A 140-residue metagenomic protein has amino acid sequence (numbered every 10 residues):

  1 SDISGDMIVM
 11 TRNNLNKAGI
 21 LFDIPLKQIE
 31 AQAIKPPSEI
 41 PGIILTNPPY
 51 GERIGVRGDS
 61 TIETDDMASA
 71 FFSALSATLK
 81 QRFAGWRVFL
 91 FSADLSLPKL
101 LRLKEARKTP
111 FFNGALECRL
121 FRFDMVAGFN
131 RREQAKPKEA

Functional and structural regions predicted by a protein language model:
S1-A140: Class I S-adenosyl-L-methionine-dependent methyltransferase catalytic core
